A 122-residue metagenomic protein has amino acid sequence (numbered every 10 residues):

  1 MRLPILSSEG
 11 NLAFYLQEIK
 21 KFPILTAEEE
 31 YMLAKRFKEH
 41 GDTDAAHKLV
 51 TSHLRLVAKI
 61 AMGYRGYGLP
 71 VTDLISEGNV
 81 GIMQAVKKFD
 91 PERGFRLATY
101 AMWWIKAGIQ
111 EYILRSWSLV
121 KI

Functional and structural regions predicted by a protein language model:
R2-I122: Alpha-helical promoter-recognition and RNA polymerase-docking modules of transcription initiation factors, dominated by
